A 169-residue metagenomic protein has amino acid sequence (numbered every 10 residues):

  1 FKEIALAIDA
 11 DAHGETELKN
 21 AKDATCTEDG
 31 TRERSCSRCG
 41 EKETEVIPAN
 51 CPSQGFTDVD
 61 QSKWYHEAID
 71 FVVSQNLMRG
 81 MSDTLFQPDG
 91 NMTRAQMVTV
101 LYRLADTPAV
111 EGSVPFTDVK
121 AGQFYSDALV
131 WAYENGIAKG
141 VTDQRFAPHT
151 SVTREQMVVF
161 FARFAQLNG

Functional and structural regions predicted by a protein language model:
F1-S53: Extracellular modular ligand-binding repeats in secreted and cell-surface proteins
A10, K22, A105-P108, Y133: Generic low-complexity, intrinsically disordered sequence content enriched in small uncharged/hydrophobic residues
P48-H66, R79-D127, N135-E155, F161-G169: Feature responds to low-complexity, polar/acidic, surface-exposed segments characteristic of secreted/exported proteins
